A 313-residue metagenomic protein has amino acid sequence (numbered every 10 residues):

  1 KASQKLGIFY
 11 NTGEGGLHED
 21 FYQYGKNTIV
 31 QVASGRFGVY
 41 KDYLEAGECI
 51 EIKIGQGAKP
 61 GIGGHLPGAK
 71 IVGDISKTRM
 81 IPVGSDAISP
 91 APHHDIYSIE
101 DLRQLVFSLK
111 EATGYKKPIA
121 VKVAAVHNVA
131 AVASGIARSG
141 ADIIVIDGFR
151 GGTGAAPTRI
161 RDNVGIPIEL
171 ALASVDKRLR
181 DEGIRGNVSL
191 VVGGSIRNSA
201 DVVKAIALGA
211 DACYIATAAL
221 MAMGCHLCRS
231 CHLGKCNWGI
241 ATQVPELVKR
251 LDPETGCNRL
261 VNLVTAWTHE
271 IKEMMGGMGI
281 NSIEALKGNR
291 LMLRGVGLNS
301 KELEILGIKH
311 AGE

Functional and structural regions predicted by a protein language model:
K1-H94, D101-R103, N258, N262 (+1 more regions): N-terminal capping/small domains of soluble enzymes
T12, T28, T78, T113 (+6 more regions): Residue-identity detector for threonine
E19, P90-V248: Glycine-rich phosphate/ribose-binding loops and adjacent secondary-structure elements that form binding surfaces
A33-E48, L170-R178, N237-R250, H310-E313: Short, basic, helix/turn surface patches
M80-V83, A87, G114, K122 (+6 more regions): A generic structural signal for ordered alpha-helices
R197-A200, I206-G312: Gly/Ser/Thr/Ala-enriched C-terminal appendages of enzymes
